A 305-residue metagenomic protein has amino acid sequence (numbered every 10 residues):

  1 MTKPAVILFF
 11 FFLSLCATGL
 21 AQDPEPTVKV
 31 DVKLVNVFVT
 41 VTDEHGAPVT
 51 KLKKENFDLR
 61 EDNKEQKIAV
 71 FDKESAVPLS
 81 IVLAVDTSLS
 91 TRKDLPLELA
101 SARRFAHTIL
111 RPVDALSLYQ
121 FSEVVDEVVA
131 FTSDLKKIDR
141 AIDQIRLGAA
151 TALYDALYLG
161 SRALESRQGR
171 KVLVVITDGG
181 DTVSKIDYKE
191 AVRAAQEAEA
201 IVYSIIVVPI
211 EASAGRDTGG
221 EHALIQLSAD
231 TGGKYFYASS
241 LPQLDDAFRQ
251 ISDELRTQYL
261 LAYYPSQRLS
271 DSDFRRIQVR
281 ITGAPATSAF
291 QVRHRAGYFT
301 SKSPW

Functional and structural regions predicted by a protein language model:
M1-A5: Positively charged n-region of N-terminal signal peptides that target proteins for export
V6-A17: Bacterial N-terminal signal peptides
L20-W305: Scaffold/interface architecture of coatomer-like assemblies
